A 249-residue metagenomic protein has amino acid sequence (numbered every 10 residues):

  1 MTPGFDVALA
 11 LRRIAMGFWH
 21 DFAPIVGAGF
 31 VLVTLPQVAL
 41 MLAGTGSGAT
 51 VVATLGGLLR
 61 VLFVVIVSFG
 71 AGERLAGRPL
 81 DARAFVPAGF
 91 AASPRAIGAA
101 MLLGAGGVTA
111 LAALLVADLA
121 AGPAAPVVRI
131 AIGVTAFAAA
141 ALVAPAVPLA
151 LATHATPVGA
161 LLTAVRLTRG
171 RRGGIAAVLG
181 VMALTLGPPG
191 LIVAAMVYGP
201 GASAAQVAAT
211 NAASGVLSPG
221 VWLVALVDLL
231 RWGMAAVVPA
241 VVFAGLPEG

Functional and structural regions predicted by a protein language model:
M1-T45, G133-A208: Nonpolar helix-loop interface/hinge motif
R13-I14, F18, I25-V26, L80-L102 (+1 more regions): Interfacial transmembrane-helix boundary/kink motif in multi-pass membrane proteins
I25-Q37, G57-L62, A96, A100-G104 (+9 more regions): Alpha-helical transmembrane spans of integral membrane proteins, capturing the lipid-embedded, hydrophobic core of TM
V26, L32-T45, A92-R129: Long, highly hydrophobic alpha-helical transmembrane signal-anchor segments
P36, V52-A53, G107-A112, G122-A124 (+3 more regions): Short alpha-helical linear motifs
G46-D81, D118-V158, A213-G249: Selective recognition of hydrophobic, aromatic-rich stretches within alpha-helical transmembrane segments of polytopic
R74, G104, A183, G187 (+4 more regions): Phosphate/oxyanion-binding loops and surfaces in catalytic or ligand/nucleic-acid-binding neighborhoods
